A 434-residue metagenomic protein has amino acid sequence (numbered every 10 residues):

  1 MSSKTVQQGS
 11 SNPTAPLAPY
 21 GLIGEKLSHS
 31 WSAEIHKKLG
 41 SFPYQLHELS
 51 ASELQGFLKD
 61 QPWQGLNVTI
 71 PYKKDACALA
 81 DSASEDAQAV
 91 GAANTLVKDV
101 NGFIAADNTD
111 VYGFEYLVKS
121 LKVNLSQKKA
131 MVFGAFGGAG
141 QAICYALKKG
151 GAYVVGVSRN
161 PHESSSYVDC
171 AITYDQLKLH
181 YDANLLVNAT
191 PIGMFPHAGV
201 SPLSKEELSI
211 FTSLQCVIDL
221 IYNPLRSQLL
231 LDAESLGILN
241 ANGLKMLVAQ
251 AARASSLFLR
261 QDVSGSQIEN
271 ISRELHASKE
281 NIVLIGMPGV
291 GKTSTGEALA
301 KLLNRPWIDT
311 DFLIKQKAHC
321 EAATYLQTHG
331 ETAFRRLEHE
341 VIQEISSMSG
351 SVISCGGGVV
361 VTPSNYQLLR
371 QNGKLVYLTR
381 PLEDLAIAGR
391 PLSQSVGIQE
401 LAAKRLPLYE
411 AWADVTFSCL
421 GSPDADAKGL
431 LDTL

Functional and structural regions predicted by a protein language model:
A15-V123, P224-R226, L230-D232, L236-V248: Phosphate/diphosphate ligand-binding glycine-rich loop within oxidoreductases
G150-Y167, D311-A318: NAD(P)-binding Rossmann-fold cofactor-contacting core
V168-N240, V359-N365: Rossmann-like adenosine-cofactor binding region
L220-E280, C419: Adenosine-phosphate binding glycine-rich loop
E269-A277, A298, L302, P407-L434: NTP-dependent small-molecule kinase module
K292: Conserved lysine of the Walker
F312-V360, Y366-R370: ATP-dependent small-molecule kinase phosphotransfer cores that center on conserved nucleotide phosphate-binding segments
Q371-L408, W412-V415: A glycine- and Lys/Arg-enriched "phosphate-lid" helix/loop adjacent to the NTP-binding pocket of small-molecule kinases
